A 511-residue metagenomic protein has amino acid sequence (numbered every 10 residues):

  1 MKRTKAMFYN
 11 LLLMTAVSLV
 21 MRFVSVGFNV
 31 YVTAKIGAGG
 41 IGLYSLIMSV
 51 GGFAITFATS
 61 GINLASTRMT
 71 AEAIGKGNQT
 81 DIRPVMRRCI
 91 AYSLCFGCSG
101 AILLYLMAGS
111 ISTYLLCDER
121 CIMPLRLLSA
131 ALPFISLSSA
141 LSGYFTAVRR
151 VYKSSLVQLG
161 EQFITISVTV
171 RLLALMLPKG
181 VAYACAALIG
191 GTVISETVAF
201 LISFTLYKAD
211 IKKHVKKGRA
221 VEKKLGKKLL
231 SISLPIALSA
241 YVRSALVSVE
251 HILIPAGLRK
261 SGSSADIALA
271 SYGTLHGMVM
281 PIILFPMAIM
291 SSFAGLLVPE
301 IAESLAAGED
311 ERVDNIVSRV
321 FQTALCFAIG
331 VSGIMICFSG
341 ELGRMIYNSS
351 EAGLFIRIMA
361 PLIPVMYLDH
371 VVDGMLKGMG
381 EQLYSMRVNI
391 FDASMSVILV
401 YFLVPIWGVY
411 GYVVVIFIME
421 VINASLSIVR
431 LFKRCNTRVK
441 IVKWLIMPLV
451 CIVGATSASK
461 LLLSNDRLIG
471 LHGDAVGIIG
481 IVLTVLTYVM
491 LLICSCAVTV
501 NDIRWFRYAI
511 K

Functional and structural regions predicted by a protein language model:
M1-V24, T80, P84, A220-R243 (+1 more regions): N-terminal membrane topogenesis motif
A6-T67, L94, A101, Y105 (+3 more regions): Signature of the first transmembrane helix
V32-F53, V181, C185-A186, K227-I232 (+3 more regions): Interfacial/gating helices of multi-pass transporter permease domains
S60-G75, I283-E309, V317, F321: Helix-loop junctions and terminal segments of transmembrane helices in multi-pass membrane transport/translocation
A108-L128, I334-M366: Interfacial segments at transmembrane-helix termini and the short loops linking adjacent helices
I135-V157, P361-F391, F402: Membrane-interface junctions at transmembrane-helix termini in multi-pass inner-membrane proteins
V157-R171, K179-A209, F391-S394, V409-R430 (+2 more regions): Hydrophobic alpha-helical transmembrane segments
L461-K511: Membrane-proximal transmembrane or re-entrant/amphipathic helices at the cytosolic face
